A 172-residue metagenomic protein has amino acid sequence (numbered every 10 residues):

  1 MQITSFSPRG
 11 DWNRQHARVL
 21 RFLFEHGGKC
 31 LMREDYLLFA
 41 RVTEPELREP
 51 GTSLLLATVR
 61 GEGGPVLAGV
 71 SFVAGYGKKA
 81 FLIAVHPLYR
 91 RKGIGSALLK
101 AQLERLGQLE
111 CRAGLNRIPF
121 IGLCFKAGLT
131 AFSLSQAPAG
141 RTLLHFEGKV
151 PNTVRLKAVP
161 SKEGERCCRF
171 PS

Functional and structural regions predicted by a protein language model:
M1-R41, R155-S172: Short amphipathic alpha-helix that is part of the acyltransferase structural core
G27-E62: Active-site rim helix/loop that mediates acceptor-substrate recognition in acyltransferases
E62-V70, K78: Glycine-rich phosphate/pyrophosphate-binding loop shared by adenosine-nucleotide-utilizing enzymes
V73-P87, R112: Conserved acetyl-CoA binding element of GNAT-fold acetyltransferases
V85, R90-E104, K126: Conserved acetyl-CoA-binding loop-helix of GNAT-fold acetyltransferases
E104-N116: Conserved GNAT acetyl-CoA-binding A-motif
L115-R141: Conserved active-site alpha-helix within GNAT-family acetyltransferase domains
N116, A137-S172: C-terminal "cap" of GNAT-fold acetyltransferases
